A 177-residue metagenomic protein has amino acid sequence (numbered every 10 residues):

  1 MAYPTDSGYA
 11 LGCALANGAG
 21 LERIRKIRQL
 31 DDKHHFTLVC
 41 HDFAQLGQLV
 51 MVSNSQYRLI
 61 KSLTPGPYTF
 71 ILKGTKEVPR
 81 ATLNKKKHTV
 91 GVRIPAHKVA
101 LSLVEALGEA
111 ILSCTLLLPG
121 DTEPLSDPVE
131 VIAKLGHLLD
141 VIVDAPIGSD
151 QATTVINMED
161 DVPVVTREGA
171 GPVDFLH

Functional and structural regions predicted by a protein language model:
M1-H177: Active-site-adjacent structural elements in enzyme catalytic cores
